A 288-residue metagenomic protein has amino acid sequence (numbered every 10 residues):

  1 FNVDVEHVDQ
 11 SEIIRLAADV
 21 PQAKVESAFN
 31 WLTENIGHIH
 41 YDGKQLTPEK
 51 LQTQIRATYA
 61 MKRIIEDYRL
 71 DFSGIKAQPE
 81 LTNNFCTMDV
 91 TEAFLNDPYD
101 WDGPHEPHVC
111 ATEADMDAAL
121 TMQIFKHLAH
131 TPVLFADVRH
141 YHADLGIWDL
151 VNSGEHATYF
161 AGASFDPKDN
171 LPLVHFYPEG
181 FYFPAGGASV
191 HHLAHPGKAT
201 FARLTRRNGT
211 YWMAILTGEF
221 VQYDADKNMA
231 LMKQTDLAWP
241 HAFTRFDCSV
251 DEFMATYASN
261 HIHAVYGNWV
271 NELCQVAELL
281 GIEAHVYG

Functional and structural regions predicted by a protein language model:
F1-I13, S153-A157, P167-K168, L173 (+1 more regions): Solvent-exposed, charged interface segments at domain starts and junctions
F1-T131: Conserved, well-structured core segments that form the ligand-binding/active-site neighborhood of functional domains
V5, V133-F135, A284-V286: Short secondary-structure junctions
S27-N30, F94-P98, H156-Y159, K227 (+2 more regions): Short, surface-exposed linear patches
Q78-E80, H140, F165, W269-V270: Short, glycine-/Ser/Thr-/acidic-enriched flexible segments
C110-M116, L120-K227: Long, charge-rich C-terminal accessory regions
P178-G288: Extended hydrophobic packing segments that form well-structured cores
